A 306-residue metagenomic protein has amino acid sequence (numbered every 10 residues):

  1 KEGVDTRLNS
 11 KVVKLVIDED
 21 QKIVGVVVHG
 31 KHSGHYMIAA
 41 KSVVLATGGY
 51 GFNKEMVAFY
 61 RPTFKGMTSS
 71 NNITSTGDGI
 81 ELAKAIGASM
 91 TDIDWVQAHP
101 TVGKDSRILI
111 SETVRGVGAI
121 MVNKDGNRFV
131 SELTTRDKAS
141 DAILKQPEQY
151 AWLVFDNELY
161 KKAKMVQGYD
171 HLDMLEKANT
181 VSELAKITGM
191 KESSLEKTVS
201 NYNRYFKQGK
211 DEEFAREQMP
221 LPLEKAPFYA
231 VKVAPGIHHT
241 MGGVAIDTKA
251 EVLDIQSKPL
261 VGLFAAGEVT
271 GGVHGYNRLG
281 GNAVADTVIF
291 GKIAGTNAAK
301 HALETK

Functional and structural regions predicted by a protein language model:
K1-K306: Residues forming the flavin
